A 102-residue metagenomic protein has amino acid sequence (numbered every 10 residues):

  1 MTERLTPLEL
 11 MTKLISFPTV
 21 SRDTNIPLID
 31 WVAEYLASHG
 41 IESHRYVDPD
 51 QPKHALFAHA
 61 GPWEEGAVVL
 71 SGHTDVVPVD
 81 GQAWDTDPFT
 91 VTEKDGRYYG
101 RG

Functional and structural regions predicted by a protein language model:
T2-R101: Acidic/His- and Gly-rich active-site-bordering loop/insert found across diverse amide/peptide-bond hydrolases
